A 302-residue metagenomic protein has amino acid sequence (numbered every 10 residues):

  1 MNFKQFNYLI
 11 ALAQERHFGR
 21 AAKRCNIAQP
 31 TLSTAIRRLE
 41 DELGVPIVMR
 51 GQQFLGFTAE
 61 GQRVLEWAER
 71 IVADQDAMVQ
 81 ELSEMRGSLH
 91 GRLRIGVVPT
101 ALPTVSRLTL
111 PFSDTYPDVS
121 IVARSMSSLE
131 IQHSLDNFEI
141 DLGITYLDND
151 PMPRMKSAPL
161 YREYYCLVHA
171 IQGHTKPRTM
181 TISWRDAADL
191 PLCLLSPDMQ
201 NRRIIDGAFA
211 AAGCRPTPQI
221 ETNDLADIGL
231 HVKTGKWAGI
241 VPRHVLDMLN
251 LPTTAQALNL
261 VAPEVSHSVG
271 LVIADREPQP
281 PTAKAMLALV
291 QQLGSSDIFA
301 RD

Functional and structural regions predicted by a protein language model:
M1-A35, M49-G51, V64, L82: N-terminal short secondary-structure element
Q29-P30, Q80, R86-Y116, S120-S125 (+2 more regions): N-terminal winged-helix
E40-F57: A short LG(V/I)-centered, amphipathic sequence patch enriched for acidic residue(s) preceding the LG motif
E42-L43, V64-R86, A101: Alpha-helical linker/hinge and terminal dimerization helices associated with HTH transcriptional regulators
R70, M85, R107-P111, T115 (+6 more regions): Short beta-strand-centered segments that line the small-molecule binding cleft or hinge of alpha/beta clamshell
T104, Y146, H169, K176-W184 (+4 more regions): Secondary-structure junction motif
S127-I140, Y146, D198-L258: Hydrophobic hinge/microswitch elements
D150-E163, M180, A226-D275: Beta-alpha-beta core module
